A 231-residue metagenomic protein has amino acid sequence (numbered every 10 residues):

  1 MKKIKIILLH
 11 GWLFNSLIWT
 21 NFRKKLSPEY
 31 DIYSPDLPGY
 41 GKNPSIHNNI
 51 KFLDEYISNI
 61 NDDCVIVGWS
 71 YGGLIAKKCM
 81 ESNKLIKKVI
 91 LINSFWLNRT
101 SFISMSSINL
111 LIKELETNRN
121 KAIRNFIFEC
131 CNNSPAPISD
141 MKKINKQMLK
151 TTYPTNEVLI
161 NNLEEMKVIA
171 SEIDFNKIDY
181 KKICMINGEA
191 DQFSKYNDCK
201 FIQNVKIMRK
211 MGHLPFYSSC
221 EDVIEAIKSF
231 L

Functional and structural regions predicted by a protein language model:
K2-P44: Conserved HGGG/HGGXW glycine-rich cap/lid loop of the alpha/beta-hydrolase fold
I7-G11, W69, N187-G188: The conserved beta1-alpha1 loop
I50-C64: Conserved acidic catalytic loop of the alpha/beta-hydrolase fold
G68-G72, A76: Gly/Ala-rich beta-loop-alpha elbow adjacent to hydrolase catalytic centers
K87-T117, N161: Flexible "cap/lid" loop of the alpha/beta hydrolase fold
T117-I173: Conserved alpha/beta-hydrolase catalytic His-Asp/Glu region
I178-D179, M185-N187, D191: Short beta-strand/loop motif that positions the catalytic acidic residue of the alpha/beta-hydrolase fold
F193, M211-I224: Catalytic histidine-centered segment of alpha/beta-hydrolase-like enzymes
